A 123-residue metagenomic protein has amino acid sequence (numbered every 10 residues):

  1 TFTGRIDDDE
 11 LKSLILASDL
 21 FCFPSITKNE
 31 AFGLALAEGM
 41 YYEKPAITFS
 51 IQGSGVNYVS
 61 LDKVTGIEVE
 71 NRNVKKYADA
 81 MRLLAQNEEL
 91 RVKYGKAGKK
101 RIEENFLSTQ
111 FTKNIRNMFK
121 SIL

Functional and structural regions predicted by a protein language model:
R5-I6, S13-S18: Short alpha-helical donor nucleotide-sugar binding micro-motif in glycosyltransferases
D9-L11, K76: Short acidic active-site motifs
K12, E30, L34-Y41, N57-Y58 (+1 more regions): Short alpha-helical segment that forms part of, or immediately flanks, the ligand-binding pocket in carbohydrate-active
L16-A31, K44: Acidic donor-binding loop of glycosyltransferase active sites
Y41-S50: Short hydrophobic beta-strand element within catalytic cores of glycosyltransferases and related nucleotide-activated
V56-R82, E89-L90: Change "using UDP/GDP/dTDP sugars" to "using nucleotide sugars
K76, L83, L90-E104, F111-N117 (+1 more regions): A short, well-ordered alpha-helix in the C-terminal region of glycosyltransferases
